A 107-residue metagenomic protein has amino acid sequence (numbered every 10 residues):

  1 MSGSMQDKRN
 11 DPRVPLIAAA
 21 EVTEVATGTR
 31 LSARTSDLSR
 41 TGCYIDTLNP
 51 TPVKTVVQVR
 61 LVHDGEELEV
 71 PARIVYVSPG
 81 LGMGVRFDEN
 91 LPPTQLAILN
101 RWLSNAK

Functional and structural regions predicted by a protein language model:
M1-K107: Structured alpha-helical
